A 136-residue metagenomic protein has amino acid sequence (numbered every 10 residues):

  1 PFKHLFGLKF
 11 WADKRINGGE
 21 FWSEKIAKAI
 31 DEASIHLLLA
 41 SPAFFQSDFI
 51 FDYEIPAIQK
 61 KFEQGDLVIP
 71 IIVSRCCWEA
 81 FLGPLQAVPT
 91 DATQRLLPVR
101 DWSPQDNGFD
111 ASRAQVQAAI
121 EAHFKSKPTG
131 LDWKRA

Functional and structural regions predicted by a protein language model:
P1-K28, P42-F51, A92-V99: Conserved BB-loop
P1-L5, P56-L67: Arginine/glycine-rich "motif VI" loop of SF2 helicases in the C-terminal RecA-like domain
F2, E20-E24, L67-A136: C-terminal interaction surface of TIR/SEFIR-family domains
W11-A12, I58, A80: N-terminal, helix-rich and Lys/Arg-enriched segments in bacterial and organellar proteins
K28-I30, K61: Conserved catalytic network of the ASCE P-loop NTPase/AAA+ motor domain
A33: An anion/phosphate-binding loop that grips the pyrophosphate of nucleotide cofactors and donors
P42-E63, C76: Conserved TIR/SEFIR loop-to-helix hotspot centered on a Trp-containing motif with a nearby acidic residue
